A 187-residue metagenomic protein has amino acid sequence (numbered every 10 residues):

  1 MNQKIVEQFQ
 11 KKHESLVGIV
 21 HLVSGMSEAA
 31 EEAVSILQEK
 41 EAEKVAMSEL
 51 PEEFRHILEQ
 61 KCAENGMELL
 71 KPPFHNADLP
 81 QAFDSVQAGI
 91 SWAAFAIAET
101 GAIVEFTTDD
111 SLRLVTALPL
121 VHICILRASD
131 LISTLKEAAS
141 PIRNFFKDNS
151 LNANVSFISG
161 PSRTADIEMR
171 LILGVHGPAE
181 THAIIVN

Functional and structural regions predicted by a protein language model:
M1-N187: The feature marks the mature, well-folded catalytic cores of soluble enzymes
